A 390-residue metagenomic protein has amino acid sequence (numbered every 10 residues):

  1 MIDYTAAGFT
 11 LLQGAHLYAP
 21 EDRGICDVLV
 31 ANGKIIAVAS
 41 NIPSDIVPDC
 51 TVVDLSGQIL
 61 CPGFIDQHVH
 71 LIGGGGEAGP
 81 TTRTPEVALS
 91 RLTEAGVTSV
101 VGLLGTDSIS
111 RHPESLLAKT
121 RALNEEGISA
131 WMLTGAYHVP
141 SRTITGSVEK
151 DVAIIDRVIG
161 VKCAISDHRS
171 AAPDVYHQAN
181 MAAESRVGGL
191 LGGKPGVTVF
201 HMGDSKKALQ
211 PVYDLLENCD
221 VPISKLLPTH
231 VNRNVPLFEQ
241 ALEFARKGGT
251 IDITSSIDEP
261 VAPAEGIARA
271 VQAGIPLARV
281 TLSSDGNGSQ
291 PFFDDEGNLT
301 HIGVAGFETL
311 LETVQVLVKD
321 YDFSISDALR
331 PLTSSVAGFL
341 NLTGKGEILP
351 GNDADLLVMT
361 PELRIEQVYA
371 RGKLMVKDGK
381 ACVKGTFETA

Functional and structural regions predicted by a protein language model:
M1-V47: N-terminal metal-binding scaffold of metallo-dependent hydrolase/deaminase domains
L11, C50-D54, V158-G160, V368: Conserved beta-strand scaffold positions in the cores of enzyme catalytic domains, especially in NTP/NDP-utilizing
A15, V28, G33, G57 (+9 more regions): Divalent metal-coordination and catalytic microenvironments
I35, E347-A390: C-terminal cap of metal-dependent C-N hydrolases
D45, C50, L55-A118: Metal-associated gating/positioning segment near the N- to mid-region
V87-P140, I155-R169, L190-S205, S224-T229: Divalent metal-dependent hydrolysis catalytic cores, especially in the metallo-beta-lactamase
A183-P291, L299-T300: Active-site core of metal-dependent hydrolases
A273-V358: His/Asp/Glu-enriched, well-ordered alpha-helical/loop segment that forms or immediately abuts the divalent-metal
